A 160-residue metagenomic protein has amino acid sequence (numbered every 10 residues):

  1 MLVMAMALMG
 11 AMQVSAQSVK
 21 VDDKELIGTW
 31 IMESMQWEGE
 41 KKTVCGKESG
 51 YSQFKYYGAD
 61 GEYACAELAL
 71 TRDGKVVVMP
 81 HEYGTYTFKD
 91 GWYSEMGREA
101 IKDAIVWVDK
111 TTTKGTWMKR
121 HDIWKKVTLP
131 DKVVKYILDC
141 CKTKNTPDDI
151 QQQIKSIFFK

Functional and structural regions predicted by a protein language model:
L2-A11: Bacterial N-terminal signal peptides
V14-H81, W92-K160: Lipid interaction determinants
G84-Y86: Extracellular/luminal ectodomains and secreted, surface-exposed scaffolds of diverse proteins
